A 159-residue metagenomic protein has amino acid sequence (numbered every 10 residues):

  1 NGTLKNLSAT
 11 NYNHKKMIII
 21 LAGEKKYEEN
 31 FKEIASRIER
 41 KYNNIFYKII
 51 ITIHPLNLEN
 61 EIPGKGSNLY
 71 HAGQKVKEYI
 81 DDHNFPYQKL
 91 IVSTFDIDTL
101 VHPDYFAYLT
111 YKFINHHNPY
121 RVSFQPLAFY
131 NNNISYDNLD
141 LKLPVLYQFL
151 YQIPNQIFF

Functional and structural regions predicted by a protein language model:
T3-K16, K26, N115-H116: Short, acidic, metal-binding catalytic loop of nucleotide-sugar glycosyltransferases
K15, N44-I51: A short helix-to-beta-strand connector/capping loop
M17-Y27, L127-N131: Short beta-alpha junction loops
A22-I38, H54-E59: A conserved acidic beta->alpha catalytic loop
E39-I45, E59-D81, P103-F159: Long helical/loop segments within the catalytic core of UDP-sugar-dependent glycosyltransferases, especially the large
N84-K89: Short basic/glycine-enriched coil/helix segment immediately N-terminal to the Walker B
V92: Short aromatic/hydrophobic "clamp" motif used to bind/position activated sugar donors
D96-L100: The conserved acidic donor/metal-binding loop of glycosyltransferases
